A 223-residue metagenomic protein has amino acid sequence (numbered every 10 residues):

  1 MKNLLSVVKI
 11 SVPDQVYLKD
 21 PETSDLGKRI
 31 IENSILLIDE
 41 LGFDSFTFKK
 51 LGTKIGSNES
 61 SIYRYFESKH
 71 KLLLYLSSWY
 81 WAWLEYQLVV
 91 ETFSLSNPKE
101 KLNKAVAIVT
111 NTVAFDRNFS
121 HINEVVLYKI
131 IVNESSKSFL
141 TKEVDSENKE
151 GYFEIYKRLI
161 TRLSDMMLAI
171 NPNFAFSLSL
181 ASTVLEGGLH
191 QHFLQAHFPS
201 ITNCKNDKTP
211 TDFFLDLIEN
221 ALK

Functional and structural regions predicted by a protein language model:
M1-S11, K157, T161-P172, S182-K223: C-terminal peripheral helix-coil segments that are non-catalytic and often amphipathic
M1-S11, P21, E124-K129, E134-L140: Intrinsic, short, N-terminal disordered tails of RNA polymerase sigma-factor systems
Y17, E22-T47: Short, amphipathic alpha-helix enriched in basic
E32, L36, L72-F93, K104 (+1 more regions): Alpha-helical structural segments
D44-K71: Helix-turn-helix
W83, Q87, D116, E134 (+3 more regions): A short secondary-structure junction motif
E91-V125: Hydrophobic alpha-helical connector segments
E100, L127-A169: Amphipathic alpha-helical packing segments from all-alpha helical-bundle domains
